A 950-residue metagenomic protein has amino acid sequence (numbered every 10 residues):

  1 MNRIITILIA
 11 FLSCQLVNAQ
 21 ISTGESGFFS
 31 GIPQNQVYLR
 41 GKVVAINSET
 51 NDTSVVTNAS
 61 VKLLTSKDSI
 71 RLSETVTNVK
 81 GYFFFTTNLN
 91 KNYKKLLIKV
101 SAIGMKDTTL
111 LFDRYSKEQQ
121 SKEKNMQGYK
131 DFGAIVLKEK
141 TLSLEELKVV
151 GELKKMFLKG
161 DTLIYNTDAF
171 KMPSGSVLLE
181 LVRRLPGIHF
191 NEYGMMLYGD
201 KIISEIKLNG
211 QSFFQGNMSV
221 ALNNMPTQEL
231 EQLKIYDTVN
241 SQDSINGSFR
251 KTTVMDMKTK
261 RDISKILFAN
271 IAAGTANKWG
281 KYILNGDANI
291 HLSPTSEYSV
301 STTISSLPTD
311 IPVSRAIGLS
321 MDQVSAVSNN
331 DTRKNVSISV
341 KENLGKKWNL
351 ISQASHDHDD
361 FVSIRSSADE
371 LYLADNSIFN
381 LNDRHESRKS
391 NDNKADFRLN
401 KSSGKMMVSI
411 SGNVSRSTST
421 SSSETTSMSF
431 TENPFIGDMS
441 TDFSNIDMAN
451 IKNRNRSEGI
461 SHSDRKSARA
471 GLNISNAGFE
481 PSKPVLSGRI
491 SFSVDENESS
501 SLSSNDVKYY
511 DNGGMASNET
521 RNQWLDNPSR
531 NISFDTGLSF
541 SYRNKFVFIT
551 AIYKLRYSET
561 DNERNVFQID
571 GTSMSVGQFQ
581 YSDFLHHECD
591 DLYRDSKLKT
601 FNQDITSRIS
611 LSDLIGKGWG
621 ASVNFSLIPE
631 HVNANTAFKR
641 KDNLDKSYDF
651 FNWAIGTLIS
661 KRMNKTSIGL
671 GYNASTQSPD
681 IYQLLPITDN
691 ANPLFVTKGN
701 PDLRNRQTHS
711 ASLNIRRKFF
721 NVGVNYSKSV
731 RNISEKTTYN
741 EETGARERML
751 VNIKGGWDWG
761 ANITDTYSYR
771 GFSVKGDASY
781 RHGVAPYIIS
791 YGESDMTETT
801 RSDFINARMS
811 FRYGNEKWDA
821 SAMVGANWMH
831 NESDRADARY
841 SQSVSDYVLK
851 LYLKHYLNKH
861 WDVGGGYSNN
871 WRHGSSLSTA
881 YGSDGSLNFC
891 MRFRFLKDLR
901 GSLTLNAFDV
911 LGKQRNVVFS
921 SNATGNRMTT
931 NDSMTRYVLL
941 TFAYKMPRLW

Functional and structural regions predicted by a protein language model:
S22-G31, N51, K62-L64, K99-I103 (+4 more regions): Short, acidic, small-residue-rich periplasmic hinge/interaction motif at the N-terminus of Gram-negative outer-membrane
V37, V43-T50, E192: Short solvent-exposed capping/turn motifs at the termini of beta-strands
R40-V44, V56-L64, I98-S101, I135-L137 (+7 more regions): N-terminal secretion/transport leader regions
L64-I70, N92-E118: A short, solvent-exposed loop/turn motif at the edges and junctions of modular extracellular/periplasmic domains
D68-Y82: Short, acidic Ser/Thr/Gly-rich low-complexity loop/linker segments typical of extracellular and cell-surface proteins
L178, S212-V239: Short acidic/polar hinge/loop motifs at secondary-structure boundaries that mediate gating or recognition
L179-F214, Q242-D256: Extracytoplasmic beta-strand/coil segments of soluble accessory domains associated with Gram-negative outer-membrane
G216-S219, V239-N285, P294-S712, R716-W950: Primarily recognizes Gram-negative and organellar outer-membrane beta-barrels
